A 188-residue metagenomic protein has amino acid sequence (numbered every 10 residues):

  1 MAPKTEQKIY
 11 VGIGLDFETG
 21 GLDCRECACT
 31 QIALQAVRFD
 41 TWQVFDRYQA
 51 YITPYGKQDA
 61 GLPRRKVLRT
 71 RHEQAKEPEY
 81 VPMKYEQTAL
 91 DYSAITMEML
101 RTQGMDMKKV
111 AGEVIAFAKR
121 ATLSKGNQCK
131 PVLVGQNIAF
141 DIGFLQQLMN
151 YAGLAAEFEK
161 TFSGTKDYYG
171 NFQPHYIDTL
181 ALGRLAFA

Functional and structural regions predicted by a protein language model:
A2-A139, Q146: Conserved non-catalytic scaffold segment of RNase H-like nuclease domains
T19-C29, G143, L154, T165-Q173: Catalytic phosphate/metal-binding cores of nucleic-acid and nucleotide-processing enzymes, i.e., regions that mediate
M97-R101, A156-N171: Short, surface-exposed acidic
A116-L123, N150-L154, L182-A188: Alpha-helix capping at helix-to-loop junctions
I138-D141, L182: Short, solvent-exposed loop/turn segments at secondary-structure junctions
D141-A155, E159: Short Gly/Thr/Asp-enriched flexible loops that form oxyanion-binding sites at enzyme active sites
S163-A188: Short alpha-helix plus adjacent loop in nuclease-associated cores
